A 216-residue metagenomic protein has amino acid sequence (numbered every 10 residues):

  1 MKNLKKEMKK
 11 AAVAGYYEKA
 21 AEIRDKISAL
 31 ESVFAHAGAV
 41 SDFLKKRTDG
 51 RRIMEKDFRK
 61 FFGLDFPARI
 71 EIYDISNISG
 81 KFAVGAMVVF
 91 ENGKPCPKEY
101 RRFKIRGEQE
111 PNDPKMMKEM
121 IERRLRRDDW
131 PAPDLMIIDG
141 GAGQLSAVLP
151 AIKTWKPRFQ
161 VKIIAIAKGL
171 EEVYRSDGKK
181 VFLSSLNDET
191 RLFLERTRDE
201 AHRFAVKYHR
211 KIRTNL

Functional and structural regions predicted by a protein language model:
M1-L216: Acidic, glycine-enriched active-site microenvironments
